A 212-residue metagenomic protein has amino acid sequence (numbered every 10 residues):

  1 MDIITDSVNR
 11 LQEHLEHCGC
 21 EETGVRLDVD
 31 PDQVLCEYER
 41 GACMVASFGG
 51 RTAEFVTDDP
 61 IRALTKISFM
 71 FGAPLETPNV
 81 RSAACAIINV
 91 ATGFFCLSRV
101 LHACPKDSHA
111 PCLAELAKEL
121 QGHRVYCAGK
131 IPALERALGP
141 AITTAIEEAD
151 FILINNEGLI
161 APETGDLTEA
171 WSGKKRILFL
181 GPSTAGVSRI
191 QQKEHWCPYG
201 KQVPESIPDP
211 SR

Functional and structural regions predicted by a protein language model:
M1-H123, G129-K130, L134-A137: Electropositive, gly/pro-rich neighborhoods at or near active sites that engage anionic ligands
L113-A117, T164-E169: Short amphipathic alpha-helical segments and helix-helix/interface helices
G122-H123, E148-D150, K174-K175: Short, well-ordered alpha-helix to beta-strand connector turns
Y126, F151-N155, L178: Structural motif
P132, T143-T144, L153: Internal, well-folded beta-alpha domain core
G139-A149: Short acidic low-complexity segments
I160-P162: Short glycine-rich, flexible loops that bind phosphorylated cofactors or substrates
G165-E169, K175-R212: C-terminal functional extensions of proteins
